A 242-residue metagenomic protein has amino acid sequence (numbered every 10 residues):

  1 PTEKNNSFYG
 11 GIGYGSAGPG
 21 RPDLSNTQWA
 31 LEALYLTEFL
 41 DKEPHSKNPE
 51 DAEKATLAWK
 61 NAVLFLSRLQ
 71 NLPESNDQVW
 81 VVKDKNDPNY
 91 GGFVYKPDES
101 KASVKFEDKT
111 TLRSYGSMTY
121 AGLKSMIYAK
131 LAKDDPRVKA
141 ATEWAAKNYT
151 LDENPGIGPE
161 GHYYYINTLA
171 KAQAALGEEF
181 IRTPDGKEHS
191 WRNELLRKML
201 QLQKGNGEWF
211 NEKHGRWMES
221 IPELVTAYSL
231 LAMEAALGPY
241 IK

Functional and structural regions predicted by a protein language model:
P1-R197, Q201-K242: An alpha-helical repeat/solenoid feature that recognizes helix-turn-helix modules
